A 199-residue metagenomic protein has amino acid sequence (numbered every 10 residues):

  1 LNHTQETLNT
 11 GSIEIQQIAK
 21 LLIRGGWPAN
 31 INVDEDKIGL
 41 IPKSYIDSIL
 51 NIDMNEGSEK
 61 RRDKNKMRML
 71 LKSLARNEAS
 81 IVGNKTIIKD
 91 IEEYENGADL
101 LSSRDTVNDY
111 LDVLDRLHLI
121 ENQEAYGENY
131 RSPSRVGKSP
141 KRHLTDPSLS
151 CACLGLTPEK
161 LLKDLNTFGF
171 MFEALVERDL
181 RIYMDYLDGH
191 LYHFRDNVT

Functional and structural regions predicted by a protein language model:
L1-N2, N96: Accessible peptide chain termini
N2-S48: Amphipathic alpha-helical "lid/sensor" segments that cap RecA-like P-loop NTPase cores
I31, E35-T199: Accessory nucleic acid-recognition modules appended to NTPase machines
